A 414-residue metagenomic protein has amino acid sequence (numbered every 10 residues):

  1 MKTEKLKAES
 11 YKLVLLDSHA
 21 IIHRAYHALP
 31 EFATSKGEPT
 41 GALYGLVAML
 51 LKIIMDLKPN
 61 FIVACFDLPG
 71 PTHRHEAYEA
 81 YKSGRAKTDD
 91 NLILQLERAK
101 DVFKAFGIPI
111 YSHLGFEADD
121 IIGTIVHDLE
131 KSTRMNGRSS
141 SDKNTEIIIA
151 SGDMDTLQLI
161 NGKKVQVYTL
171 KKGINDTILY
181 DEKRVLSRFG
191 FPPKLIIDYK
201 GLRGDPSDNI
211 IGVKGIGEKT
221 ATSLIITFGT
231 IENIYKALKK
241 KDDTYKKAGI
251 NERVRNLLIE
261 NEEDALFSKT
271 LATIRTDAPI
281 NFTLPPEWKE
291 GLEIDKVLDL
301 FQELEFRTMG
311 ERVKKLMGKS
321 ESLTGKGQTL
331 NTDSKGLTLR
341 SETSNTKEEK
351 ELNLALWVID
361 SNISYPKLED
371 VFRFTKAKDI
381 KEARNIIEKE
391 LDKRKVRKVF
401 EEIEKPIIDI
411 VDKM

Functional and structural regions predicted by a protein language model:
M1-K12, K131-T145, K239-T244, M317-E348: Short, basic, low-complexity termini and linkers enriched in Ser/Thr/Gly/Pro that act as targeting/leader peptides
Y11-S132, K143-E146, A150, M154-D181 (+3 more regions): Noncatalytic, basic helical substrate-engagement surface that gates or grips nucleic-acid strands
L51, H127, W357-D360, D412: Short glycine/serine- and small hydrophobic-enriched flexible loop segments
P59-V63, N161-K164, L179-L323, L330 (+3 more regions): Non-catalytic nucleic-acid-binding/docking modules located in mid-to-C-terminal regions of nucleic-acid enzymes
T222, I226, K378-K395: Basic, alpha-helical interaction scaffolds
I408-M414: Short, intrinsically disordered, charge-balanced linker/junction segments flanking boundaries in proteins
